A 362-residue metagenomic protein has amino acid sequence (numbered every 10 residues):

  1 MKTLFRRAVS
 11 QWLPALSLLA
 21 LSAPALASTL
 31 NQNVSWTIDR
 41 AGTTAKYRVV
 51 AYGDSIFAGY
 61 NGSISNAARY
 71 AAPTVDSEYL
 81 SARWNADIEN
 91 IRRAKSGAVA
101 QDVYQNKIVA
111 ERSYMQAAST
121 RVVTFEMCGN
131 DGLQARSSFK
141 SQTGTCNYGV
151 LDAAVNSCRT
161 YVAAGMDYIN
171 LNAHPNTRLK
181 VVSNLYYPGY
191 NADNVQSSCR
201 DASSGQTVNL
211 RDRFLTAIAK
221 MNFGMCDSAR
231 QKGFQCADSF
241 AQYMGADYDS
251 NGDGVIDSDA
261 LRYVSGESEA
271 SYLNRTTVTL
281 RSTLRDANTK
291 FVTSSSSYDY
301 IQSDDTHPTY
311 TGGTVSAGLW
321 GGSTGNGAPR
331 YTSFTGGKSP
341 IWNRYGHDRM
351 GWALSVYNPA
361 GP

Functional and structural regions predicted by a protein language model:
K2-A15: Bacterial N-terminal signal peptides that target proteins for export
S22-P24: N-terminal signal peptide c-region/cleavage motif recognized by signal peptidases
S28-A94: Serine-esterase "nucleophile elbow" of acetyl-processing enzymes
N33-S35, V103-M115: Alpha-helical scaffolding within the catalytic cores of extracellular/periplasmic polymer-degrading hydrolases
T74, E78, N156, T160-D167 (+7 more regions): Solvent-exposed, polar/charged alpha-helical surfaces in well-ordered, non-transmembrane soluble domains, broadly
A86-Q101, L133-A135: Divalent cation-coordinating acidic motifs and surrounding scaffolds that mediate Ca2+/Mg2+/Mn2+/Zn2+-dependent binding
R112-S303, N358: Alpha-helical cap/lid subdomain in secreted, periplasmic, or secretory-pathway luminal O-acyl-processing enzymes
E267-P362: Histidine-centered active-site loop/cap adjacent to the catalytic His in serine esterases/O-acetyl transfer systems
